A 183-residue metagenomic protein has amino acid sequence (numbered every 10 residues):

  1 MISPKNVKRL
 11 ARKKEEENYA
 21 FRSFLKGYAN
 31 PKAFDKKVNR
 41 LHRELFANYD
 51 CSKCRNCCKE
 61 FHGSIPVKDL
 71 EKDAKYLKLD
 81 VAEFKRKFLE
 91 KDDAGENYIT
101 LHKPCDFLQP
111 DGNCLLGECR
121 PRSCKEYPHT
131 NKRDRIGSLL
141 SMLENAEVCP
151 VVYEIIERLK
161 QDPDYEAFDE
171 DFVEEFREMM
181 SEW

Functional and structural regions predicted by a protein language model:
M1-W183: Short loop/turn segments that flank or connect secondary-structure elements
